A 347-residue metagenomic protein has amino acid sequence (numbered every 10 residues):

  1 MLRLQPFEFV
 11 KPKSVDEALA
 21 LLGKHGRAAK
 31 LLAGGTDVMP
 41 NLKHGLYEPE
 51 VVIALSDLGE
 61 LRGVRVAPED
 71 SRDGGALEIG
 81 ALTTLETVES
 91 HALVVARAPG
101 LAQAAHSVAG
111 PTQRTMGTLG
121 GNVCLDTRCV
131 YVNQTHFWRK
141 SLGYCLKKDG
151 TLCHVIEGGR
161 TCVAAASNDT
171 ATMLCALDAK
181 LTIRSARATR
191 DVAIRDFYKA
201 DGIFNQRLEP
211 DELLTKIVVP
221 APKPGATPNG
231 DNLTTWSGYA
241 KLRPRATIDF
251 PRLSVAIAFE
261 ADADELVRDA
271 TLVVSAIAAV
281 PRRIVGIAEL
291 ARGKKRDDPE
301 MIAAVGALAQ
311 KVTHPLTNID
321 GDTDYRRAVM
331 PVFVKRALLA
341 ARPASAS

Functional and structural regions predicted by a protein language model:
M1-S347: C-terminal structural segment of proteins
